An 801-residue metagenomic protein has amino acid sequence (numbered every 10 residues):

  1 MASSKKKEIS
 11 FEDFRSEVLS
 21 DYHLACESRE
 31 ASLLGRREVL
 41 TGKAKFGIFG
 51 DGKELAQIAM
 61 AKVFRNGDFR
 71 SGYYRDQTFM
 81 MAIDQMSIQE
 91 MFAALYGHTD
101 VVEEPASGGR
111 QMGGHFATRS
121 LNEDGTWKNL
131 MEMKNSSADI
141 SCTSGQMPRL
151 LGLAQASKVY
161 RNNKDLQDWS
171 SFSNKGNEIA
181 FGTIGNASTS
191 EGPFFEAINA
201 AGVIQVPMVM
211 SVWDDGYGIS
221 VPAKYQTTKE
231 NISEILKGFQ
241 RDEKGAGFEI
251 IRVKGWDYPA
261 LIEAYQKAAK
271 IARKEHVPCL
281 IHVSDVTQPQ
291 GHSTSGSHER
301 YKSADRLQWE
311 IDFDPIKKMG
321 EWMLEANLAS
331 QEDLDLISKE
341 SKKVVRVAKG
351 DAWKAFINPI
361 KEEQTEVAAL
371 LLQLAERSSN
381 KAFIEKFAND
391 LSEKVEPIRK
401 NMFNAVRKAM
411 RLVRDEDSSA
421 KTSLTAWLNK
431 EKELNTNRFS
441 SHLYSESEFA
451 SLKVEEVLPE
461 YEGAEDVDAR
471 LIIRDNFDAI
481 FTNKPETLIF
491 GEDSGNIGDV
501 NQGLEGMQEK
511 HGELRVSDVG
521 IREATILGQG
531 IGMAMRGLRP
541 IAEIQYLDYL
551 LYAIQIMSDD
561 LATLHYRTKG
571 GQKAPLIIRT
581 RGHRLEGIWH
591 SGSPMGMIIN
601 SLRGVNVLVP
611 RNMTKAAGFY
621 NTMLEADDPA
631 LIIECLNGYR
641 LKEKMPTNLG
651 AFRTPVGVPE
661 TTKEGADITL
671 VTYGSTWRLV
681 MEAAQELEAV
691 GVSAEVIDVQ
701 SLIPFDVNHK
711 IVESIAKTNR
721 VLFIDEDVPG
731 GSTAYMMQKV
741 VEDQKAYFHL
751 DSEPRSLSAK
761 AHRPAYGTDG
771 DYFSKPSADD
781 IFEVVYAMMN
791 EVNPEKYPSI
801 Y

Functional and structural regions predicted by a protein language model:
M1-K45, N66, Y74, L443-E455 (+1 more regions): Cofactor-/ligand-binding subdomain signature composed of acidic, glycine-rich, tryptophan-containing flexible loops
V18, Y22, K43-A44, R65-F69 (+18 more regions): Short coil/turn connectors at secondary-structure junctions
E30-S211, G216-G218, P222-Q240, G247 (+3 more regions): Cofactor-binding active-site loop characterized by glycine-rich and histidine/acidic residues
E54-A59, K134-G216, V253-I271, L488 (+4 more regions): Thiamine diphosphate
Y73-Y74, S144, T183-I184, S211-D214 (+8 more regions): Short beta-strand segments
N186, N606, R611, K615-K663: Conformationally flexible catalytic loops at phosphate/diphosphate-handling active centers
M208-A405, G506, L636-Y801: Thiamine diphosphate
A382-Q529, A534-R536, D548: Non-catalytic terminal/interface segments that mediate subunit docking, oligomerization, and allosteric communication
